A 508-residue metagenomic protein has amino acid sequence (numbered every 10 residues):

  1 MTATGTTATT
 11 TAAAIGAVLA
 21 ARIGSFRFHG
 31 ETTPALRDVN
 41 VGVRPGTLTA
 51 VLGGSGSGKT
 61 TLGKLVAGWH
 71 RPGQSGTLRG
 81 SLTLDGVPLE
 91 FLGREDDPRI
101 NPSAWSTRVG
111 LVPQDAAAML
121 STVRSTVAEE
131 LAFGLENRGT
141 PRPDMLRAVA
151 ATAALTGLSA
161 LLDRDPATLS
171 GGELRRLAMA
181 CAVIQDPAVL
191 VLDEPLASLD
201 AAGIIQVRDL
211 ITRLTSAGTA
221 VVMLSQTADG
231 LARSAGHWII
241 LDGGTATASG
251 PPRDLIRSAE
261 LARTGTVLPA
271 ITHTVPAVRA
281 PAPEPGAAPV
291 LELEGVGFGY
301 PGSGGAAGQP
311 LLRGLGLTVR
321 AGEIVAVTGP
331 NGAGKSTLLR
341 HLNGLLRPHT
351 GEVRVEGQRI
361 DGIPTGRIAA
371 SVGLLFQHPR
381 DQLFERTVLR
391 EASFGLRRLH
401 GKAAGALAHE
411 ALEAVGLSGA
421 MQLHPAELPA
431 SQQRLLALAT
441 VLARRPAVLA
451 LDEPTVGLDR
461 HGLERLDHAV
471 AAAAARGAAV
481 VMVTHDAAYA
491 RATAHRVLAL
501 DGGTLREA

Functional and structural regions predicted by a protein language model:
L52-G54, T328-P330: The feature captures the beta-strand-to-loop junction immediately N-terminal to the Walker
A67, N343: Helix-to-loop junction immediately C-terminal to a conserved catalytic motif
S75-F91, W105, G351-R359, I368: Conserved ABC transporter NBD signature motif
P143-L161, K402-A420: Conserved ABC ATPase "signature" region
D165-L169, E173, H424-L428, Q432: Conserved ABC ATPase signature
A182-V183, V441-L442: ABC ATPase C-loop
L190-E194, L449-D452: Catalytic Walker B motif of ABC-type/P-loop ATPase nucleotide-binding domains
T245-V267, T504-A508: Conserved beta-strand-loop-alpha-helix hinge in the C-terminal portion of ABC ATPase nucleotide-binding domains
